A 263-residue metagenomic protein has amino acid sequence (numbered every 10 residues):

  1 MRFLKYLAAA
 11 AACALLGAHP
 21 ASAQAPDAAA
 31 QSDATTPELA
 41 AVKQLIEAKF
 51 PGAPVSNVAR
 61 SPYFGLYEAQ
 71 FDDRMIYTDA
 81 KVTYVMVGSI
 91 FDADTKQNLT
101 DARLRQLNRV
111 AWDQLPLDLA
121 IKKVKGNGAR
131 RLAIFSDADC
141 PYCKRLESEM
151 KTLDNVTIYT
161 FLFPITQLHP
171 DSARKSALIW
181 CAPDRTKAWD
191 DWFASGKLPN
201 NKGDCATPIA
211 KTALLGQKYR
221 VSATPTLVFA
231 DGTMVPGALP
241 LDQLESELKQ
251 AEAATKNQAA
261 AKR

Functional and structural regions predicted by a protein language model:
R2-A8, C13-L16, A21-R174, A194 (+2 more regions): Extracytoplasmic thiol/disulfide redox context detector
D72, A230-D231: Short strand-coil-strand connectors
K175-W189: Acidic, Ser/Thr-rich peripheral helices and adjacent loops at domain boundaries
A188-K197: Scaffold signal of the M16-like zinc-metallopeptidase fold and its non-catalytic homologs
T233-V235: Structural signal for short hydrophobic segments within the conserved structured cores of catalytic domains across
